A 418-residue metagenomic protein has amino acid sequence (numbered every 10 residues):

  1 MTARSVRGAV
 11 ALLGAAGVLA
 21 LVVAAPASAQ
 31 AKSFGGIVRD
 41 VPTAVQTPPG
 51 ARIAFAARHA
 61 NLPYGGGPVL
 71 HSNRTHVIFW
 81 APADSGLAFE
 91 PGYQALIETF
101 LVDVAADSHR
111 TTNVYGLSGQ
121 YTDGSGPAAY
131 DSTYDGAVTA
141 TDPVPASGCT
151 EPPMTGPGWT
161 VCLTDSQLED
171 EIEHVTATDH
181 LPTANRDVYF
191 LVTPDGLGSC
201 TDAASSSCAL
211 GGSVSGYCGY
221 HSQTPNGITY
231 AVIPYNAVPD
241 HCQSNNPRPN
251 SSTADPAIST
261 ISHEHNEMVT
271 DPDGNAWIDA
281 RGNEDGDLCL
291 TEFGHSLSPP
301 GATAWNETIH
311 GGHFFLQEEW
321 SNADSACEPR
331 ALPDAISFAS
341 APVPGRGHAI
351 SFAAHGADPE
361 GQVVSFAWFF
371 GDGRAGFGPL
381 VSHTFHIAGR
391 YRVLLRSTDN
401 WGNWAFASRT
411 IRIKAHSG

Functional and structural regions predicted by a protein language model:
M1-L13: Bacterial N-terminal signal peptides that target proteins for export
A11-V22: Bacterial N-terminal signal peptides
A20-G35, K414-G418: C-terminal region of N-terminal signal peptides and the immediate post-cleavage residues of exported proteins
K32-Q167: N-terminal carbohydrate-binding/catalytic regions of secreted carbohydrate-active enzymes
P127-Q223: Active-site-proximal segments of metallohydrolase catalytic domains
A209-D255, D271-P333: Metalloprotease/metallohydrolase-associated module, dominated by Zn2+-dependent proteases
A254-N266: Short alpha-helix carrying the canonical HExxH Zn2+-binding catalytic motif
N322-G418: Extracellular/lumenal mature domains of secreted and surface-exposed proteins
